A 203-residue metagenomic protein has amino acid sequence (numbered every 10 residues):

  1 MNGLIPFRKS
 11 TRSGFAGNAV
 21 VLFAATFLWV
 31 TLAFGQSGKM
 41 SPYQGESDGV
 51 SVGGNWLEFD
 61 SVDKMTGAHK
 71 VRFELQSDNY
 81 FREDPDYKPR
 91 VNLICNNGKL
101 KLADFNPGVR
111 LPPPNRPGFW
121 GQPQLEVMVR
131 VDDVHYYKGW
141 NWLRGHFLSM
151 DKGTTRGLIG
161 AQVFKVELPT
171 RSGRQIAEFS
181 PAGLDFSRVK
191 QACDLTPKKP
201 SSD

Functional and structural regions predicted by a protein language model:
M1-A16: N-terminal secretory signal peptides that target proteins for export/translocation
G3-P6, L32, D194: Short, flexible coil/linker elements and helix-boundary hinge sites characteristic of intrinsically disordered
K9-R12, F27, A33: Intrinsic disorder/low-complexity segments in short proteins, especially the signal peptide and propeptide regions
A19-T31: Bacterial N-terminal signal peptides
F34-D203: A generic "folded-domain core" signal
